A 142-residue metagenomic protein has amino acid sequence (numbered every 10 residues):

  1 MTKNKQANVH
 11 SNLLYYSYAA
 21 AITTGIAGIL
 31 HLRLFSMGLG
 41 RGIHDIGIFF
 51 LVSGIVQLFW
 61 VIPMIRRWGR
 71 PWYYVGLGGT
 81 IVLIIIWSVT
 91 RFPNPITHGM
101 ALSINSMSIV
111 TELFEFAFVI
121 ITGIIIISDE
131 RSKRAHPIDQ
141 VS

Functional and structural regions predicted by a protein language model:
T2-S142: Membrane-interface extramembranous regions
